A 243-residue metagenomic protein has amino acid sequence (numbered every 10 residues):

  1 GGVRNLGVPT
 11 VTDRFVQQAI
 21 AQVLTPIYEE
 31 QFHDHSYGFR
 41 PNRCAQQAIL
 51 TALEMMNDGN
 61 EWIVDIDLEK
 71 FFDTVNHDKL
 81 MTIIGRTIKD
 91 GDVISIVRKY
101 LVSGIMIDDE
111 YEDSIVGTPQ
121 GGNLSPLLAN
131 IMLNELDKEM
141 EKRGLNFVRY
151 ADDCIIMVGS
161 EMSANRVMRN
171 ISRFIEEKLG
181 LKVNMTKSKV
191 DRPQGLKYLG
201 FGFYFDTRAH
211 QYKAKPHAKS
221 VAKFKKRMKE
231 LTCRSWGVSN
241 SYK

Functional and structural regions predicted by a protein language model:
G1-K243: Non-catalytic terminal/accessory segments
